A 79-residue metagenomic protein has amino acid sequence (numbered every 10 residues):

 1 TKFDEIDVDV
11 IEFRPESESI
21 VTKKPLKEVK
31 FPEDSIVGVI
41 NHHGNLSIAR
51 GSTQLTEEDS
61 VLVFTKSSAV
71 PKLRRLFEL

Functional and structural regions predicted by a protein language model:
T1-E12: Long, charged amphipathic helices and adjacent flexible linkers at domain junctions
E12-L79: Cytosolic Rossmann-like ligand/nucleotide-binding regulatory domains
